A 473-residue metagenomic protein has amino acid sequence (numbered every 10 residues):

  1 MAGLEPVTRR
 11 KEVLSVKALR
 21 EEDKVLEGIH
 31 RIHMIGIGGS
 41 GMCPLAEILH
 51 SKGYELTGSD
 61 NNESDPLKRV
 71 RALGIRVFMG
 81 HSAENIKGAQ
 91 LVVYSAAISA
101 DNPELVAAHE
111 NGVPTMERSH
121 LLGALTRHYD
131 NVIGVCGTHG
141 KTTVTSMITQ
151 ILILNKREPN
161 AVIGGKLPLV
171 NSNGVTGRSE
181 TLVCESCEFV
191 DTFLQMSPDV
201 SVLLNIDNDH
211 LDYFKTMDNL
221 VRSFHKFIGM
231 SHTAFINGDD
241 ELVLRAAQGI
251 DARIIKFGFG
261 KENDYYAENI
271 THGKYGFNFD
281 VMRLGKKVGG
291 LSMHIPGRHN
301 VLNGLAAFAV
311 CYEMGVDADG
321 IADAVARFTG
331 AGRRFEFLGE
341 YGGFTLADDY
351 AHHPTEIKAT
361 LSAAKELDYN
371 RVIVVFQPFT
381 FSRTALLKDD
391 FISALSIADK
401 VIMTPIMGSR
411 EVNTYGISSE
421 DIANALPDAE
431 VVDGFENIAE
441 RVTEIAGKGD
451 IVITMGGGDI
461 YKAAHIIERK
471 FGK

Functional and structural regions predicted by a protein language model:
A2-E117, L121, E241, Y266-E268 (+2 more regions): N-terminal leader/targeting and accessory segments in enzymes
R20, V25-H33, G41, L45-K52 (+4 more regions): Nucleotide phosphate-binding/pyrophosphate-handling subdomain across enzymes that bind or process nucleotide phosphates
D23-K24, I48-Y54, R71, E84-N85 (+5 more regions): Phosphate-binding loop of NTP-binding sites
I32-M34, V92, I133, P159 (+3 more regions): Conserved hydrophobic helix-helix packing surfaces used for dimerization/oligomerization
M34, V135-G137, T454: Hydrophobic Val/Ile/Leu positions in short beta-strands of Rossmann-like dinucleotide-binding domains
Y54-N61, A234-G238, I373-Q377, A398-G408: Short internal beta-strands
S59-D60, F78-H81, M116-G123, V162-G164 (+4 more regions): Beta-strand->loop->alpha-helix junctions that form or flank phosphate-binding loops in nucleotide-handling enzymes
I392-K448: C-terminal helical cap/extension that packs against the catalytic core of soluble nucleotide-cofactor enzymes
